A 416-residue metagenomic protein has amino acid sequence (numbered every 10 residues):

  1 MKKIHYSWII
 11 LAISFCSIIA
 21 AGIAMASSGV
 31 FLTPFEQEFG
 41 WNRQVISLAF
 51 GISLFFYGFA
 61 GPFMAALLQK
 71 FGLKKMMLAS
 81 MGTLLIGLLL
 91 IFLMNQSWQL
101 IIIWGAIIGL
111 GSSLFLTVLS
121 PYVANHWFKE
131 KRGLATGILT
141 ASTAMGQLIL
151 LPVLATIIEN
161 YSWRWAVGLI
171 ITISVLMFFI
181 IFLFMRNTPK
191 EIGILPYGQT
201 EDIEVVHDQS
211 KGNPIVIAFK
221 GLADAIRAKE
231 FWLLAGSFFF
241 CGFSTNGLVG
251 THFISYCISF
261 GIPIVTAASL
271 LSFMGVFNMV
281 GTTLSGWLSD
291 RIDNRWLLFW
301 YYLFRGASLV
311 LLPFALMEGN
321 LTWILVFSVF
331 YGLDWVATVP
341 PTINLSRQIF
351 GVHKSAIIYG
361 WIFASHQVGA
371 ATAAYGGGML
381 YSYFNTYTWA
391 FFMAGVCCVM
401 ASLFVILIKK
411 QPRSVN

Functional and structural regions predicted by a protein language model:
I9-R43, G61-M64, L151, L248-I254: Extracytoplasmic
S28-L32, A223-T282: Extracytoplasmic gate region of multi-pass secondary transporters
F35, L114-F128, A337-F350: Intracellular juxtamembrane helix-capping segments at the cytosolic ends of symmetry-related transmembrane helices
A60-G72, T282-D293: Helix-to-loop junctions at the C-terminal end of transmembrane segments in multipass secondary transporters
G82-N95, F304-M317: C-terminal ends and interior cores of transmembrane alpha-helices in multi-pass membrane transporters/permeases
Q99-L114, W323-A337: Hydrophobic core of transmembrane alpha-helices in multi-pass small-molecule transporters, especially MFS/SLC-type
W104-A141: Cytoplasmic helix-loop-helix junction between adjacent transmembrane helices in 12-TM secondary transporters
S142-I192: Helix-loop-helix hairpin linking two adjacent transmembrane segments in secondary transporters
